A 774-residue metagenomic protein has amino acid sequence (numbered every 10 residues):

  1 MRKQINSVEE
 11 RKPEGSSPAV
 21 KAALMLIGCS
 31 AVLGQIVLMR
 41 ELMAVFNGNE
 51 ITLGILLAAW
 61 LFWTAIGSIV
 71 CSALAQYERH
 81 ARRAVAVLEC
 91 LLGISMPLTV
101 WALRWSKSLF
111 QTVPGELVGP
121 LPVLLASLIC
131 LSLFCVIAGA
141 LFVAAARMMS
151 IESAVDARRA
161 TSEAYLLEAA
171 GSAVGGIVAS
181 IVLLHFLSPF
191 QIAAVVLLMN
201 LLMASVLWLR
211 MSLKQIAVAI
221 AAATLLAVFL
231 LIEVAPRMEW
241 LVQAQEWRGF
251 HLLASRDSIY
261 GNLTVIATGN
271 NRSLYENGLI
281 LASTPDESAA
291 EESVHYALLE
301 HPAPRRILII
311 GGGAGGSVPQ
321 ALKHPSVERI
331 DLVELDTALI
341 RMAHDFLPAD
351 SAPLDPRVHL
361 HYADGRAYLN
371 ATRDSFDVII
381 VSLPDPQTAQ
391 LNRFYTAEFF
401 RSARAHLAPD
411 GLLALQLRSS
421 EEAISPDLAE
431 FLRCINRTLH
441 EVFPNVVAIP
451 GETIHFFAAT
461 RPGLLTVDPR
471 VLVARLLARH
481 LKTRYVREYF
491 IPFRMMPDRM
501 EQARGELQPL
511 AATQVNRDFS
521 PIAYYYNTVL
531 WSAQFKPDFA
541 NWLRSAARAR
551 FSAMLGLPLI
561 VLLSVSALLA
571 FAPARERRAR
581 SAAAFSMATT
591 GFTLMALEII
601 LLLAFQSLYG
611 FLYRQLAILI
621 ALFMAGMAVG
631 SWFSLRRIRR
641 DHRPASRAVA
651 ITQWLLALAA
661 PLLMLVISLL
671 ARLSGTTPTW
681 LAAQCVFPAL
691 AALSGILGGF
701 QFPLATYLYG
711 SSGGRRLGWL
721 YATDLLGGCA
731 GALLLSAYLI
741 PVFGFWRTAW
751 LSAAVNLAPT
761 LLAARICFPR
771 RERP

Functional and structural regions predicted by a protein language model:
M1-Y485, R494-P774: Alpha-helical transmembrane segments of multi-pass membrane proteins
